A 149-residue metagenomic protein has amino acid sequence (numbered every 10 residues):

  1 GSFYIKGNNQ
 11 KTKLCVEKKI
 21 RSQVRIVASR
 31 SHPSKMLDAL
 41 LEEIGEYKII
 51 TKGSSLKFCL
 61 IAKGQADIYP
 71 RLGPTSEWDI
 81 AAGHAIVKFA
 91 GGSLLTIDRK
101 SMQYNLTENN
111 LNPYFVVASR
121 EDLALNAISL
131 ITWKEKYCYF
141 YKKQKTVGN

Functional and structural regions predicted by a protein language model:
G1-F58, N110-N149: Acidic beta-strand-loop-alpha-helix segment within the catalytic core of divalent metal-dependent phosphate-processing
I26, L60-A62, A82-K88: Hydrophobic residues within well-ordered alpha-helices
R30, G73-T75, I97-K100: Short secondary-structure boundary segments
S54, L72-G73: Beta->alpha turn/N-cap motifs
D67-R71, S93-T96: Paired acidic/hydrophobic, glycine-rich loop segments that form the ligand-binding mouth/hinge of periplasmic-binding
W78: Acidic donor-binding loop at a coil-to-helix junction in glycosyltransferase catalytic cores that engages
I86, N105, N109-Y114: Short low-complexity, flexible loop/linker segments enriched in glycine and/or proline with clustered acidic
G92-E108: Acidic, metal-binding active-site segment of PIN/NYN-like and related structure-specific nucleases
